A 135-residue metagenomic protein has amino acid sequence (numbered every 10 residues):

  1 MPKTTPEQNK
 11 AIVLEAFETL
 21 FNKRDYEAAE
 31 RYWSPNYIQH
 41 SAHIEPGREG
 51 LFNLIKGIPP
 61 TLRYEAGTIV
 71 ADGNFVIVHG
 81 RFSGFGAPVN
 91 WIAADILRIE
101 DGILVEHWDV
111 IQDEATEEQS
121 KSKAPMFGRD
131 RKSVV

Functional and structural regions predicted by a protein language model:
M1-V135: C-terminal and inter-domain tail/linker signature
